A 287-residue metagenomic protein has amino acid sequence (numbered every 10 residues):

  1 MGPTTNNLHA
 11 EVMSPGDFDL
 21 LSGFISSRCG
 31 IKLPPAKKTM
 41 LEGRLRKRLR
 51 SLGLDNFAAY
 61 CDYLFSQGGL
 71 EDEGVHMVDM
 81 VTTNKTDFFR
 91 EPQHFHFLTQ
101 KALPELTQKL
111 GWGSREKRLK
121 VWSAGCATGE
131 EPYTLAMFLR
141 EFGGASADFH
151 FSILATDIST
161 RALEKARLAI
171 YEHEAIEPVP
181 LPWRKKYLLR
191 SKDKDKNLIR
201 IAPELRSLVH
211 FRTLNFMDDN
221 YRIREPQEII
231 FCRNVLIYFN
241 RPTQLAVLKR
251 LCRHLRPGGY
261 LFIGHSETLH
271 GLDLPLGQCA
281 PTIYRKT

Functional and structural regions predicted by a protein language model:
G2-K120, G264: Conserved AdoMet
E116-G129, L154: Conserved class I S-adenosyl-L-methionine
A124, A145-F231, V235-T243, T268-H270: Extended basic-aromatic, gly/pro-enriched interface segments that bind polyanionic ligands
T128-S146: Conserved SAM-binding loop of SAM-dependent methyltransferases across substrates and taxa, primarily the Class I
I229, H270-T287: Core SAM-dependent methyltransferase catalytic element
L245-P257: A short glycine-rich, Lys/Arg-flanked "PGG" loop and its adjoining helix->strand segment in the class I
G258-H265: Conserved beta-strand signature within the Rossmann-like core of class I S-adenosyl-L-methionine
